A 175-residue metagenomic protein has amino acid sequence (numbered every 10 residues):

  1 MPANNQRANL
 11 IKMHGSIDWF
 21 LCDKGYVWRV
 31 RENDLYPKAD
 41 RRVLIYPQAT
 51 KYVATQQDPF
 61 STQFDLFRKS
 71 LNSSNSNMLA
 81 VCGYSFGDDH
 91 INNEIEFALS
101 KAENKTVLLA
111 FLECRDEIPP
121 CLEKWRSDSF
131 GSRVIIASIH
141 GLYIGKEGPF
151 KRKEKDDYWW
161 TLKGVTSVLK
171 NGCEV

Functional and structural regions predicted by a protein language model:
M1-I45, T55: Extended, H/D-rich, highly charged conserved domains that either
K51, P59-F64: Active-site-proximal segments of catalytic enzyme domains that coordinate small-molecule cofactors or metal ions
V53-A54, D65-V175: SIR2/sirtuin-family catalytic core signature
